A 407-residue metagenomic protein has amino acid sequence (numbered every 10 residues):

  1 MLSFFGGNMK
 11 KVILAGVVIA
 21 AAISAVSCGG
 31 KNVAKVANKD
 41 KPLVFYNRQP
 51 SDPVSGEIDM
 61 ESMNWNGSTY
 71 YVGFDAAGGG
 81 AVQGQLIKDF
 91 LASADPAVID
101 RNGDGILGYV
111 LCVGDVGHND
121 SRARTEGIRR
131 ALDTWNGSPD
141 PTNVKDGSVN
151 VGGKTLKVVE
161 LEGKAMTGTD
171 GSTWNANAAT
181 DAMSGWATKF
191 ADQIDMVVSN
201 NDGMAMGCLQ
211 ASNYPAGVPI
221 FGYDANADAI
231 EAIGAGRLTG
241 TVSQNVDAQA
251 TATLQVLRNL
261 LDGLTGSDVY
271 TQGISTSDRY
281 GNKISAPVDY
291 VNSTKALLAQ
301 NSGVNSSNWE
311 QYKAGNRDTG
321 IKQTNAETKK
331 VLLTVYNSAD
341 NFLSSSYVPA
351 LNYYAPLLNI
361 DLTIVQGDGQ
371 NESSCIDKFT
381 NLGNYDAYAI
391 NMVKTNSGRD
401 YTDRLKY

Functional and structural regions predicted by a protein language model:
L2-V12: Positively charged n-region of N-terminal signal peptides that target proteins for export
S24-S27: C-terminal motif of bacterial Sec signal peptides marking the signal peptidase cleavage site
G29-K35, V113-R122, M196-S199, K330-A350 (+4 more regions): Extracytoplasmic "Venus flytrap"
N32-K39, I128, V149-G152, K157-E231 (+3 more regions): Hydrophobic alpha-helical
K35-G78, A97-G108, N226-G234, L238-T239 (+1 more regions): Flexible loop/hinge segments that line or gate small-molecule binding clefts
N64, Y70-D104, A123, A176-T180 (+2 more regions): Hydrophobic alpha-helical segments within soluble ligand-binding/sensing domains
G79-Q83, N119-V159, A178, A182 (+2 more regions): Short, solvent-exposed amphipathic alpha-helices that sit in or adjacent to ligand/effector-binding or catalytic
G103-G108, C112-V116, D120, L132 (+2 more regions): Hinge/cleft segment of the Venus flytrap/periplasmic-binding protein
